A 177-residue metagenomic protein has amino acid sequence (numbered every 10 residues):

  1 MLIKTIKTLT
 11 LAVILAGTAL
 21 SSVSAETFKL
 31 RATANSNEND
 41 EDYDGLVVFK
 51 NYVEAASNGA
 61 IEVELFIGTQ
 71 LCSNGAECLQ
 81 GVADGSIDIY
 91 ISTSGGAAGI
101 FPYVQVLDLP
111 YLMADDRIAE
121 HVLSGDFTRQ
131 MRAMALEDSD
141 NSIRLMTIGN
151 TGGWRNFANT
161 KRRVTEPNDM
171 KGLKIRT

Functional and structural regions predicted by a protein language model:
M1-T10: Bacterial N-terminal signal peptides that target proteins for export
T18-A25: Sec/Tat signal peptide C-region and signal peptidase I cleavage site
R31-T33, E64, Y90, R176: Short, well-ordered beta-strand segments
R31-V48, G68-S73: Extracytoplasmic "Venus flytrap"
K50-V63: Signal peptide-proximal N-terminal region of secreted/periplasmic/extracellular or secretory-lumen proteins
N51-E54, Q80-A83, D88, T93-T177: Contiguous mixed-secondary-structure segments that line small-molecule binding/active-site clefts of soluble domains
V63-L65, L145: Generic structural signal for residues in well-ordered beta-strands
F66-Q80, R162-T165: Short helix-initiation/N-cap motifs at beta->coil->alpha
